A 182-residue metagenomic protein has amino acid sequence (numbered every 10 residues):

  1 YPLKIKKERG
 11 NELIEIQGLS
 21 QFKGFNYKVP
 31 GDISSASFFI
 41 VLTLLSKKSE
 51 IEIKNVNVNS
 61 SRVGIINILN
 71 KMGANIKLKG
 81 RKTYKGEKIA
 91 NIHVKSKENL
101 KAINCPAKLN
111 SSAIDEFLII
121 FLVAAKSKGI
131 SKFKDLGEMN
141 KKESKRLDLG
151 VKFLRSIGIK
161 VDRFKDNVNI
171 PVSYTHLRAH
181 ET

Functional and structural regions predicted by a protein language model:
Y1-K6, L154-V161: Short capping motifs at secondary-structure boundaries
Y1-S49: Internal metal/ion-chelating core segments
E12-I16, N91-K95, D166-P171: A generic structural motif
L19-Q21, K97-L100, S173-Y174: Short loop segments at secondary-structure junctions
F22-P30, I103-L109, L177: Acidic/glycine-enriched edge-of-secondary-structure segments
D32, D115, E181: Acidic active-site catalytic centers that drive phospho-/nucleotidyl reactions and related ester hydrolyses
A36, I40, L44-F153, K160-F164: A glycine- and small/hydrophobic-rich beta-loop-beta segment that serves as a flexible "lid/hinge" or phosphate-binding
T175-T182: Conserved small/polar residues in nucleotide/adenosyl-binding loops
